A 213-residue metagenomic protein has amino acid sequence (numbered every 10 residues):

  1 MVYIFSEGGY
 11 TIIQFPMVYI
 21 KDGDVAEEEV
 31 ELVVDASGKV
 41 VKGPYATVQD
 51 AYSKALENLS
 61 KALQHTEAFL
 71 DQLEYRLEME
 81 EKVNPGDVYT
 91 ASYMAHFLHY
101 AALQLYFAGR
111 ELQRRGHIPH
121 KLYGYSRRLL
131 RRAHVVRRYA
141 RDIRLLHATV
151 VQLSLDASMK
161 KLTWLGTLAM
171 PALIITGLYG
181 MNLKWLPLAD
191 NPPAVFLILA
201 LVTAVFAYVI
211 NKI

Functional and structural regions predicted by a protein language model:
M1-Y106, R110: Extended alpha-helical interaction modules
I4, I12-I13, I20, L70 (+8 more regions): Weak global preference for isoleucine
V40-K42, H117, F196, V205: Short, surface-exposed, polar/charged, turn-prone segments marking secondary-structure boundaries
G86-Y179: Membrane-associated alpha-helical segments
W164-I213: Alpha-helical transmembrane anchor segments
